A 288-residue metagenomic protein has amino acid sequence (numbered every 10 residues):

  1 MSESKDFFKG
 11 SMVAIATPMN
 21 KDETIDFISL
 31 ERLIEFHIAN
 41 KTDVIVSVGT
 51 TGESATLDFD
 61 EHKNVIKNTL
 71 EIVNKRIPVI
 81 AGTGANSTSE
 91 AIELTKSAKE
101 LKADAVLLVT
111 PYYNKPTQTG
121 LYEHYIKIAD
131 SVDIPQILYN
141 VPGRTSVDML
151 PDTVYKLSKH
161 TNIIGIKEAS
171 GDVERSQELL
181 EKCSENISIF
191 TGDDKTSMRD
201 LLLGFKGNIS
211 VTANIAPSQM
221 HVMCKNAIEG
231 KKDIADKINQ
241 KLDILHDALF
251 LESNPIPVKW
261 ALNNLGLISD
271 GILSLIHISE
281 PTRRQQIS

Functional and structural regions predicted by a protein language model:
E3-V13, M19-S146: Active-site beta->alpha loop and helix N-cap motifs at the rims of alpha/beta catalytic domains
M19, I38, L70-I77, A129 (+6 more regions): Structural signal for hydrophobic packing residues in well-ordered secondary-structure cores of soluble enzyme domains
L30, H62, I66, A91 (+6 more regions): A general structural signal for well-ordered alpha-helical segments in protein cores
D130, R144-F250: Catalytic alpha/beta core domains of metabolic enzymes, predominantly
N140, N162-I163, L273: Glycine-rich phosphate-binding "P-loop"
L201-F205, K241-S274: Conserved short secondary-structure transition element at the edge of the structured enzyme core that lines
I276-S288: Single conserved hydrophobic/aromatic residue that forms the stacking wall/gate of nucleotide- or nucleobase-binding
